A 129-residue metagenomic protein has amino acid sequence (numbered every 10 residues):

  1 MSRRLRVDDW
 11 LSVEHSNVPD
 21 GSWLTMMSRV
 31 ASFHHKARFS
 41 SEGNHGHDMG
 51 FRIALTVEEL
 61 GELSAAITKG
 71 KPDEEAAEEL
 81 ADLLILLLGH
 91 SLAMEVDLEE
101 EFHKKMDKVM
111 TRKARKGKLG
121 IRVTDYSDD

Functional and structural regions predicted by a protein language model:
M1-L80, L84-D129: Flexible "arm" and connector segments at domain edges
